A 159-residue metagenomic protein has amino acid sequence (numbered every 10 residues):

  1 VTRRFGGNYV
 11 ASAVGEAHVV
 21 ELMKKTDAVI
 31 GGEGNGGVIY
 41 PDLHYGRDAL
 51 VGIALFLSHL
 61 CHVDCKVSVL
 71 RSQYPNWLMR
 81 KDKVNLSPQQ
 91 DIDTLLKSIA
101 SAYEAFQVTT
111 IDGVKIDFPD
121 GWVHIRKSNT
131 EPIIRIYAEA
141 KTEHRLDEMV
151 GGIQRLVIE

Functional and structural regions predicted by a protein language model:
V1-E159: Phosphate-binding and adjacent anionic-ligand microenvironments
